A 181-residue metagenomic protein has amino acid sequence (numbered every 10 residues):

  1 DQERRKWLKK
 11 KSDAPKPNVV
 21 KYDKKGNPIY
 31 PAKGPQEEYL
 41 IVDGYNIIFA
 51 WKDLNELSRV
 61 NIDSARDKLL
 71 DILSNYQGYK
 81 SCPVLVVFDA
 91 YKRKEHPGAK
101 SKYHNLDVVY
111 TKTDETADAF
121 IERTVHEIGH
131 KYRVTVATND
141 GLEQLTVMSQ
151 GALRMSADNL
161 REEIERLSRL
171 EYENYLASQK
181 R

Functional and structural regions predicted by a protein language model:
D1-N18: Short glycine- and acidic-rich boundary segments immediately preceding or forming the N-terminal edge of structured
K16-Y22, P28-V42, N46-R181: Nuclease catalytic cores that cleave nucleic-acid phosphodiester bonds, predominantly acidic two-metal-ion
